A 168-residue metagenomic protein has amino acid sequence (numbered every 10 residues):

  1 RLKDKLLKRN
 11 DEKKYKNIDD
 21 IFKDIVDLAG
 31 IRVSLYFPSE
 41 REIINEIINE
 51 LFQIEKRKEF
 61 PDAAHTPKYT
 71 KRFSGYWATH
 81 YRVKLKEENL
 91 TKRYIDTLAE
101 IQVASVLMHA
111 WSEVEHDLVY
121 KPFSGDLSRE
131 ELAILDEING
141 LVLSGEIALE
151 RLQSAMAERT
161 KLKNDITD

Functional and structural regions predicted by a protein language model:
R1-Y15: Surface-exposed, low-hydrophobicity interaction/linker segments
I18-V26: Short, flexible, solvent-exposed loop/turn segments with mixed acidic/basic and small polar residues
I25, A29-R32, Y36-I47: Duplex nucleic acid-engaging cores and interfaces of nucleic-acid transaction enzymes
A29-I31, W77-Y81, T97-A99: Generic beta-strand structural signal
L35, V83-L85, V103-S105: Flexible glycine-/small-residue-rich
I48-F60, L90-I95, H109, L118-P122: A short alpha->loop->secondary-structure connector
Q53, D62-L90: Extended, Lys/Arg-enriched charged tracts that mediate electrostatic binding to polyanionic substrates
I95-D168: An acidic, glycine-/histidine-flanked metal-binding catalytic module
